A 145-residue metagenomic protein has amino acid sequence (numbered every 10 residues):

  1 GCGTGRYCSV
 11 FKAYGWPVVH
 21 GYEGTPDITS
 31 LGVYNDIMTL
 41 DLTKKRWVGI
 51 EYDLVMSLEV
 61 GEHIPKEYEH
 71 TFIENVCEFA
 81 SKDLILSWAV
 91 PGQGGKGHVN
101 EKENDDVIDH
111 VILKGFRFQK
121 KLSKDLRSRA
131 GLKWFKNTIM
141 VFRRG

Functional and structural regions predicted by a protein language model:
G1-G92, D105-I108, R143-R144: Conserved SAM-binding loop
G15, E103, F135-T138: Residues that flank catalytic or metal-binding motifs in active/ligand-binding sites
L31-Y34, E69, G95-V99, A130-W134: Short aromatic-enriched loop/helix-cap "lid" or pocket-rim segments at secondary-structure transitions that line
K45-W47, D125-R129: A short acidic, often aromatic-flanked loop/helix-cap motif at beta-alpha or helix-coil junctions that lines enzyme
A89-G97, Q119: C-terminal alpha-helical "lid/dimerization" subdomain adjacent to the S-adenosyl-L-methionine
N100-G115: Short alpha-helix
F116-R127: Conserved S-adenosyl-L-methionine
R129-G145: Core SAM-dependent methyltransferase catalytic element
